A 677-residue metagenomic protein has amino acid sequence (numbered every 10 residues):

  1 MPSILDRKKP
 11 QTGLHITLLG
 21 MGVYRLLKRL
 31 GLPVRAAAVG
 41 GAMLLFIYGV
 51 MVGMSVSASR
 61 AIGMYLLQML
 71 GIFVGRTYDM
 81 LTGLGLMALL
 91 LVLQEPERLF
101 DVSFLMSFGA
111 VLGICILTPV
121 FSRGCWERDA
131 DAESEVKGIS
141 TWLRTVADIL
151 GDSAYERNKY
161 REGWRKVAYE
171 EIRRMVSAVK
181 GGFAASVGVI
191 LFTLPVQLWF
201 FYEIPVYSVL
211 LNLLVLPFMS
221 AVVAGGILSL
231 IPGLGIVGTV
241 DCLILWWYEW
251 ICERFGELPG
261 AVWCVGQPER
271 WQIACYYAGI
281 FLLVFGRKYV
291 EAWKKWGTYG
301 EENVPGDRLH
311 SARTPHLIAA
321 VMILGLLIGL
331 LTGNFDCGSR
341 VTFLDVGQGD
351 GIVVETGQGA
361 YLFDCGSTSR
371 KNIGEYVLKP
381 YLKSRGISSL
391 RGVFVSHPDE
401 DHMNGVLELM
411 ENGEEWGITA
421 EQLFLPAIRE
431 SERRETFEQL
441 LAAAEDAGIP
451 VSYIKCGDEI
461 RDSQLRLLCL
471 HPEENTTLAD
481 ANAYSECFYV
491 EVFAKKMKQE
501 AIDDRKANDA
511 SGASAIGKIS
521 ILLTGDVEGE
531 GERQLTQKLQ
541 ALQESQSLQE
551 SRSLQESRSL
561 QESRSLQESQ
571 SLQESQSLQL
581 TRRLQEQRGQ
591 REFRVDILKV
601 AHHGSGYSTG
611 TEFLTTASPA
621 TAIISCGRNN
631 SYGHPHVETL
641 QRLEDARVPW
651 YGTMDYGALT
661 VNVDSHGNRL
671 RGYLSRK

Functional and structural regions predicted by a protein language model:
M1, L5-R7, E491, K538: Short, intrinsically disordered, charge-balanced linker/junction segments flanking boundaries in proteins
S3-S208, Q267-D336, T611, A617 (+1 more regions): Hydrophobic alpha-helical transmembrane segments in multi-pass membrane proteins
Y48-V52, R123, V189-G260, T332: Membrane-interface helix-loop junctions at the exits of transmembrane helices
L66-L70, L89, V111-L112, I116 (+7 more regions): Generic recognition of well-ordered alpha-helical segments
R128-V167, N212, I231-K677: Non-globular, low-confidence helical/coil segments that flank catalytic cores
